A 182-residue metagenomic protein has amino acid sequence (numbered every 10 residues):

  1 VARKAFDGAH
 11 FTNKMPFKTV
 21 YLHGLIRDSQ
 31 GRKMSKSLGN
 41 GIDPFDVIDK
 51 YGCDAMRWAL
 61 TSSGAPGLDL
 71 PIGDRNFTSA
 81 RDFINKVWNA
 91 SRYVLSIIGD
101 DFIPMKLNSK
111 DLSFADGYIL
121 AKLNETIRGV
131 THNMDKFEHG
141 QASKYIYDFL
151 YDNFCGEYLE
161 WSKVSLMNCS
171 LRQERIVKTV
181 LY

Functional and structural regions predicted by a protein language model:
A2-N13: Metal-dependent nuclease catalytic cores in nucleic-acid-processing enzymes, especially RNase H-like/related
N13-Y182: Long, charged, mostly alpha-helical binding arms that flank functional sites
